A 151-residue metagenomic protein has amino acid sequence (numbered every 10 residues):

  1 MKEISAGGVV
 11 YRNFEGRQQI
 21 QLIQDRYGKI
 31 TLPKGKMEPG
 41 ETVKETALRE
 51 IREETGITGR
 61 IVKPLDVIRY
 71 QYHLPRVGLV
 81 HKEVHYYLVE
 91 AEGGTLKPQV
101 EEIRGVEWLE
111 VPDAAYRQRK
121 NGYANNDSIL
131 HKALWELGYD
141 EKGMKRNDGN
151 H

Functional and structural regions predicted by a protein language model:
M1-L32: N-terminal strand-loop-strand
V9-E15, R69-Y72, Y139-D140: Short regulatory "switch" loops immediately downstream of catalytic or recognition motifs within protein catalytic
Y11-G16, M37-E38, V77-V80, L137: Short acidic/polar alpha-helix capping motifs at helix-coil junctions
Q19-L22, L79-V84, L130: Glycine-rich, flexible loop segments associated with nucleotide phosphate handling
Q19-Q21, P64, L88, E136: A generic structural signal for ordered secondary structure
R26-I30, L96-H151: Nudix hydrolase/Nudix homology domain
M37-A124: Unchanged
